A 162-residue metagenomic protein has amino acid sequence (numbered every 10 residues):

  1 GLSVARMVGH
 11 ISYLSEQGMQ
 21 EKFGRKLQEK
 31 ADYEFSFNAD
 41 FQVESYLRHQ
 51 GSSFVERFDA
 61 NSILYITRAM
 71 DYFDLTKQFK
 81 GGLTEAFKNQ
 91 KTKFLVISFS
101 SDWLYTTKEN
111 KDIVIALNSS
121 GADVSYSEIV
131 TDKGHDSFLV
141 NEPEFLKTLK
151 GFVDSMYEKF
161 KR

Functional and structural regions predicted by a protein language model:
G1-S53: Alpha/beta-hydrolase-fold enzymes
H49-Q50, Y65-A86: Active-site nucleophile elbow and catalytic-triad environment of alpha/beta-hydrolase enzymes
S53, M70-F73, S100-Y105: Acidic catalytic loop of the alpha/beta-hydrolase fold
T67, S98-S101, E128-T131: Active-site proximal loops enriched in glycine and acidic residues that flank catalytic Cys/His/Asp and coordinate
Q78-L83, T106-L117: Short alpha-helix in the alpha/beta-hydrolase fold that links the catalytic acid
F87-K91, L117-S120: Short, conserved loop/helix-junction motifs that constitute active-site signature segments in enzyme catalytic cores
Q90, V96-S98: Short beta-strand/loop motif that positions the catalytic acidic residue of the alpha/beta-hydrolase fold
K111-R162: Catalytic active-site module of serine/aspartate enzymes centered on a nucleophile-bearing elbow/loop
